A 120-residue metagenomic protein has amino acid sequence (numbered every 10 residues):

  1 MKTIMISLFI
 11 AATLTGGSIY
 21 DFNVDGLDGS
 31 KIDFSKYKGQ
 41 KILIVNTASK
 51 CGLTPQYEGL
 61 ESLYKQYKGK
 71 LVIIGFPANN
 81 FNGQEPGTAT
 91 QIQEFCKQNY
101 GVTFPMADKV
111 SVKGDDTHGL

Functional and structural regions predicted by a protein language model:
T3-L14: Sec-dependent N-terminal signal peptides
L14-S35, P55, G119: N-terminal "domain-start" segment that seeds a small globular fold
I19-N23, T90-L120: Short, internal strand/loop/helix patches that form the active-site neighborhood or redox-interaction surface
G26, N46-K50: Amphipathic alpha-helical repeat scaffolds
Q40-I42, K50, T54-N79, K97-Y100: Conserved helix-turn-beta segment immediately C-terminal to the redox Cys motif in thioredoxin-like folds
K70-G87, T103-G114: Thiol-based oxidoreductase modules, predominantly thioredoxin-like and allied folds used for disulfide exchange
